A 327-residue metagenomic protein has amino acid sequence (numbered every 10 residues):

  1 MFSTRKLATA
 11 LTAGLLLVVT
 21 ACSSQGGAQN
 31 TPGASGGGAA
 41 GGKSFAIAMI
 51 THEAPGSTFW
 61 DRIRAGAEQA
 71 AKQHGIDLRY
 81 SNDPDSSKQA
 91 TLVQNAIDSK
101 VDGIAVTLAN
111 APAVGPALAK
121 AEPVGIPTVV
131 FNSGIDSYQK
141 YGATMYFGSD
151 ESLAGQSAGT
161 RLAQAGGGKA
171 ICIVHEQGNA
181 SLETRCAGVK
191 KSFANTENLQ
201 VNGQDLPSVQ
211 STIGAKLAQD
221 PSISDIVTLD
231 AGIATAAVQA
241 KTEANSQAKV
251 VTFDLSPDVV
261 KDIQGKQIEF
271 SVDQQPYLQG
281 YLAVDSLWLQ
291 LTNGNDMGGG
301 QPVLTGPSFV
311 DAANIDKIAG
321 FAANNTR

Functional and structural regions predicted by a protein language model:
M1-G26: Secretory targeting and sorting signals
T12, S23, K43, S192-F193 (+2 more regions): Hinge/cleft segment of the Venus flytrap/periplasmic-binding protein
V19-A39: Bacterial lipoprotein signal-peptidase II cleavage site
S44-A70, H74, R79-A90, L108-A111 (+2 more regions): Extracytoplasmic "Venus flytrap"
T58-Q73, A154-A158, A180-N198, T212 (+3 more regions): Short, solvent-exposed amphipathic alpha-helices that sit in or adjacent to ligand/effector-binding or catalytic
Q89, M145-A170, S208-Q210, L255-V259 (+1 more regions): Hydrophobic alpha-helical segments within soluble ligand-binding/sensing domains
A90, V106-E122, V189, G203-K261: Hydrophobic alpha-helical
P112, P116-L153, S256-Q264, I268-E269 (+2 more regions): Flexible loop/hinge segments that line or gate small-molecule binding clefts
